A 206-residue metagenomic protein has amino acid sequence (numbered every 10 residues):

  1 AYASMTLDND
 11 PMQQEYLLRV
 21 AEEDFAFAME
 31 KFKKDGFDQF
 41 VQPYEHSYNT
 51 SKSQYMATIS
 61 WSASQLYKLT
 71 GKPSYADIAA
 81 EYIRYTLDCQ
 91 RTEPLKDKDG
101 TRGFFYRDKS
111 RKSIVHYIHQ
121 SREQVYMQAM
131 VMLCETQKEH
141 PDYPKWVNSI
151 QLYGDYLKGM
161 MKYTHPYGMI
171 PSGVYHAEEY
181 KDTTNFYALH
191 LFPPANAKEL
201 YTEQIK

Functional and structural regions predicted by a protein language model:
A1-K206: Glycan-recognition and catalytic cores of secretory/periplasmic carbohydrate-active enzymes
